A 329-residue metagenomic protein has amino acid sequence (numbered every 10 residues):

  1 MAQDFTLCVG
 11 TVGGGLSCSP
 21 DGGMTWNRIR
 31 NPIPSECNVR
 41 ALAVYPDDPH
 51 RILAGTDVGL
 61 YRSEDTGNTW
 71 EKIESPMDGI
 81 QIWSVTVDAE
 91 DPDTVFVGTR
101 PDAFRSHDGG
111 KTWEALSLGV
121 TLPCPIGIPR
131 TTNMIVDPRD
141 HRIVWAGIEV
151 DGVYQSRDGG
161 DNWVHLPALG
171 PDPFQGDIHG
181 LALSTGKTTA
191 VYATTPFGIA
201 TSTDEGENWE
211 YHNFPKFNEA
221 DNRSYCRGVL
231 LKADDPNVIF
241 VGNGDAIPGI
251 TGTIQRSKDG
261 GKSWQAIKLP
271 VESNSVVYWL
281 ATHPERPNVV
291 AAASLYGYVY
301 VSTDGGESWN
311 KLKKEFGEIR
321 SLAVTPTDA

Functional and structural regions predicted by a protein language model:
M1-A329: Extracellular glycan-interacting surfaces
